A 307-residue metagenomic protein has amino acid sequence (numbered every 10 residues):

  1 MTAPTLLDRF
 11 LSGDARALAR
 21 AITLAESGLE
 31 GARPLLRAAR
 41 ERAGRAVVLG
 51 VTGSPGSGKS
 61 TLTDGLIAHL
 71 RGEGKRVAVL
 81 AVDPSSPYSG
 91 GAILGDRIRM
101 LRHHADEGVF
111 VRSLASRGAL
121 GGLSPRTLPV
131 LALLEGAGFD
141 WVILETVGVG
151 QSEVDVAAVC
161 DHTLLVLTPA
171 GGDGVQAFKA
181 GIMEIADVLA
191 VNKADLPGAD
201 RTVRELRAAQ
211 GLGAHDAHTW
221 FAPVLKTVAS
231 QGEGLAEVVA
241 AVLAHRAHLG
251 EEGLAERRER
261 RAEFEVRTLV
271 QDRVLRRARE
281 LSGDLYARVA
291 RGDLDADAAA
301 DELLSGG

Functional and structural regions predicted by a protein language model:
T2-L49, S54-S57, T63-S152, V159-G174: Nucleotide-state-sensitive switch-loop elements of NTP-binding domains
T2-R9, A15, A19, V51-P55 (+6 more regions): Expand to "…catalyze enediolate/carbanion chemistry for C-C bond making/breaking, isomerization, decarboxylation
L7, I22-T23, V191, L225 (+1 more regions): Amphipathic alpha-helical segments within well-ordered protein domains
D14, D83, E145, N192 (+3 more regions): Residue-level signal for inorganic ion chemistry
I93, V130, D155, V159 (+5 more regions): Alpha-helical scaffold elements adjacent to nucleotide-binding pockets in ATP/GTP-utilizing enzyme cores
V156, P169-P197: Flexible active-site lid/hinge loop adjacent to a nucleotide/diphosphate and Mg2+-phosphate binding pocket
V188, A194-H248: Canonical P-loop GTPase G-domain recognition
K226, E237-G307: Long, well-ordered amphipathic alpha-helical subdomains in the mid-to-C-terminal portions of large enzyme subunits
